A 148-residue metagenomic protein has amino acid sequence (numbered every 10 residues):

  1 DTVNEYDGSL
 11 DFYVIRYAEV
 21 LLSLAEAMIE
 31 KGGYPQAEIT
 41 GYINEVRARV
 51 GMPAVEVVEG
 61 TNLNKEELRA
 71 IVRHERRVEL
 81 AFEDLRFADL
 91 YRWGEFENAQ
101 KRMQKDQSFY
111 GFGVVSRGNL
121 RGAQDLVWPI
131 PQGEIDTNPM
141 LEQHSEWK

Functional and structural regions predicted by a protein language model:
D1-V46: C-terminal substrate/ligand-recognition segments
N4-V14, R47, V58-K148: Long, intrinsically disordered, low-complexity segments
A37-I39, E56-G60: Short, glycine/acidic-rich hinge or "gate" loops at secondary-structure transitions that mediate conformational
